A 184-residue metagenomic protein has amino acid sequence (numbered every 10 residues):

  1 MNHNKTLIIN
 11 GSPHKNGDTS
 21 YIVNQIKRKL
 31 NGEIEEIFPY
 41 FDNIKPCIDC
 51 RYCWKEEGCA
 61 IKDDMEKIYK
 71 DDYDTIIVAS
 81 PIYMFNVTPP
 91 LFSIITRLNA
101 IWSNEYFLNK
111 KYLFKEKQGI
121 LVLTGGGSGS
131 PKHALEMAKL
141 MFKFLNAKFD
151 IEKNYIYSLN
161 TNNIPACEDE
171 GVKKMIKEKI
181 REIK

Functional and structural regions predicted by a protein language model:
M1-S103, F107, F149-E152, N163-K184: N-terminal beta1-alpha1-beta2 submodule of the flavodoxin-like/Rossmannoid cofactor-binding fold
G11, P39, L123-G127, S158: Cofactor-binding loop segments of dinucleotide-utilizing enzymes, especially the Rossmann-like FAD- and NAD(P)+-binding
Y106-E152: Short, glycine-/small-residue-rich phosphate/pyrophosphate-handling segment
Y157-N163: A short small-residue
